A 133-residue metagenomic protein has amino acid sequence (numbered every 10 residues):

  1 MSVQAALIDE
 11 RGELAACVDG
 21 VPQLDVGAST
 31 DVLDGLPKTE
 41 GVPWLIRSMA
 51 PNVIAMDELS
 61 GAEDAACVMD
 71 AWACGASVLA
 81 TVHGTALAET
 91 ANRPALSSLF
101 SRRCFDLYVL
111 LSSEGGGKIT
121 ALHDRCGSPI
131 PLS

Functional and structural regions predicted by a protein language model:
M1-L45: P-loop NTPase switch/communication element
L7, D31-D34, A80, L110 (+1 more regions): Structural signal for conserved beta-strand scaffold positions within catalytic alpha/beta enzyme cores
L14-C17, A88-T90, G116-T120: Switch/connector loops and helix/strand junctions flanking conserved nucleotide-binding motifs in nucleotide-processing
Q23, M49-P51, A55-V109, S113: Conserved P-loop NTPase nucleotide-binding/switch module
L24-G27, S98-F100, G127-P131: Short, low-complexity, polar/charged sequence segments that are solvent-exposed and flexible
T39-E40, A66, S97, P129: A broad, structure-centric signal for solvent-exposed, well-ordered loop/edge residues that line or flank functional
L107-S133: Conserved P-loop NTPase
